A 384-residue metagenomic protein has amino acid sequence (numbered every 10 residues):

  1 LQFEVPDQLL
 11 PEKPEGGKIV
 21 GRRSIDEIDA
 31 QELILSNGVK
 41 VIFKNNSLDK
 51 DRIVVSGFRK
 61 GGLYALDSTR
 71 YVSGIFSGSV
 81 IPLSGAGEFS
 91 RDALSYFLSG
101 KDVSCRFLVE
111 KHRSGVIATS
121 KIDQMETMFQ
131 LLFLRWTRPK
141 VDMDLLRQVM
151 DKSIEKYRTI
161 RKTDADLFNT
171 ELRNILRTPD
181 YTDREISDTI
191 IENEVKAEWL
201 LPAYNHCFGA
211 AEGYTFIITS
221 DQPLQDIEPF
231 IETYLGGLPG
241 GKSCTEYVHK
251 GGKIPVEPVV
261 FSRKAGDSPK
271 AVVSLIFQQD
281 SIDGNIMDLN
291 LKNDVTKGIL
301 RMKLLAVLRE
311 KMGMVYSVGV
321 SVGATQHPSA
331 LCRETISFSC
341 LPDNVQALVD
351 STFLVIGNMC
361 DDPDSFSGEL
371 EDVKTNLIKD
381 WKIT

Functional and structural regions predicted by a protein language model:
L1, D49-P82, A86-R138, R147-R158 (+5 more regions): M16 family metallopeptidases and their MPP-like homologs
L1-S68, P202, E212-I286, N290 (+2 more regions): Proteolytic maturation boundary segments
W136, L235, K292-M302, S351-M359: Bilobed periplasmic-binding protein/Venus flytrap-like ligand-binding cleft at the lobe interface of extracytoplasmic
D142-Q148, C244-T245: Conserved short beta-strand edge segments in small beta-sheet-based binding/regulatory domains
I154, L201-N205: Generic structural signal for well-ordered alpha-helical scaffold segments
E194-P202: Append "and occasionally in soluble cytosolic enzymes with long acidic Gly/Pro-rich linkers
C207-G209: Edge/loop elements at the starts and ends of beta-strands within beta-rich repeat scaffolds
